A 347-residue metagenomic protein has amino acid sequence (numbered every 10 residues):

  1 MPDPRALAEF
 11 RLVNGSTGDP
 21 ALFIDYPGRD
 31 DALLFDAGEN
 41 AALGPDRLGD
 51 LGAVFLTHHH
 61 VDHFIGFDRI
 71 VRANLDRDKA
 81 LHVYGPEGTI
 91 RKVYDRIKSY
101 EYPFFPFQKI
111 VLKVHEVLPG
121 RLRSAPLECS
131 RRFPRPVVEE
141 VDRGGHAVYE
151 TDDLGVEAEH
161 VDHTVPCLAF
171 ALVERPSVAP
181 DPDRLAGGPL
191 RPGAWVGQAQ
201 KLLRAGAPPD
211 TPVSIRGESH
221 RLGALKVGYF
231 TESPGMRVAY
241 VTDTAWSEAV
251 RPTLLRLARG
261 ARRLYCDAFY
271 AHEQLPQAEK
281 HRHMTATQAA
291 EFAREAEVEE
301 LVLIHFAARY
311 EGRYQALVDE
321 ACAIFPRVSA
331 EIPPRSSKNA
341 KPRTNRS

Functional and structural regions predicted by a protein language model:
M1-G49, A53, F170-L172, T231-V241 (+1 more regions): Conserved beta-strand hairpin/beta-sheet module of binuclear metal-dependent hydrolase folds, prominently
F35, H58, V83, V156 (+5 more regions): Divalent metal-coordination and catalytic microenvironments
A37-E39, H59, G88, V161 (+4 more regions): Active-site metal-binding loops of divalent metal-dependent hydrolases
E39-G85, F104: Active-site metal-binding motif and surrounding structural segment of the metallo-beta-lactamase
D68-A73, E101-Y102, E311-E320: Metal-dependent catalytic neighborhoods of phosphoester/phosphodiester hydrolases
L81-G88, V114-E116, Y265-C266, V302-L303: Short internal beta-strands
Y94-D95, P189, A199-S336: Cap/insert and terminal regions of metallo-dependent hydrolase folds
S124-P252, R256: Active-site-proximal loop/helix segment associated with metal-binding centers of metalloenzymes
